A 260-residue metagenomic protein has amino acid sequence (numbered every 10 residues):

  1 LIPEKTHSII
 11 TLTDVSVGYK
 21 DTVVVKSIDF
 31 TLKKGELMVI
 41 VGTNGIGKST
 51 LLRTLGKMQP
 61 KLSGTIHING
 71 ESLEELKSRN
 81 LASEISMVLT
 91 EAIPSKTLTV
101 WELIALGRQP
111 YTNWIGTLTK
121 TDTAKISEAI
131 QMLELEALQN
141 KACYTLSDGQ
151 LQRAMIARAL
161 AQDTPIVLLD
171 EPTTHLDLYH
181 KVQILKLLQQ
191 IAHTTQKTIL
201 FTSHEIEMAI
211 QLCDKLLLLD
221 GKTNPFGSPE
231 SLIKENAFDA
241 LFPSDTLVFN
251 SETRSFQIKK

Functional and structural regions predicted by a protein language model:
V41-T43: The feature captures the beta-strand-to-loop junction immediately N-terminal to the Walker
G56: Helix-to-loop junction immediately C-terminal to a conserved catalytic motif
G64-S72, L81: Conserved ABC transporter NBD signature motif
A105, K120-L138: Conserved ABC ATPase "signature" region
A142-L146: Conserved ABC ATPase signature
V167-D170: Catalytic Walker B motif of ABC-type/P-loop ATPase nucleotide-binding domains
F242-K260: ABC ATPase nucleotide-binding domains
